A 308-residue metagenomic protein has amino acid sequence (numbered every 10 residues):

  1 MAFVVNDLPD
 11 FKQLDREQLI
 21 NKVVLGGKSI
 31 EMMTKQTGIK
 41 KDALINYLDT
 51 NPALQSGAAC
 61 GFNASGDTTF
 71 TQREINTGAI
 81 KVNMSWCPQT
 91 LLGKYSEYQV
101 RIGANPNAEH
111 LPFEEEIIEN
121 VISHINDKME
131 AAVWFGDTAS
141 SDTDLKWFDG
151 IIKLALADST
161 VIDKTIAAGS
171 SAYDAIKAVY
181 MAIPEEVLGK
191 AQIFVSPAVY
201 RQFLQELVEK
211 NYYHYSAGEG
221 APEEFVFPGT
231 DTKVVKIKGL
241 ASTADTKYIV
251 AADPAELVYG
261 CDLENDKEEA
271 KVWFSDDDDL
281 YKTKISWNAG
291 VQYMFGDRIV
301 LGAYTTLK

Functional and structural regions predicted by a protein language model:
A2-Q55, D149-A167, Q202-K308: Sequence/fold signature of self-assembling virion shell proteins
L25-S96, D127: Acidic/polar, low-complexity extended loops/arms that serve as protein-protein interfaces in large oligomeric shells
C87-K94, Y98, V195-V199, V250-P254 (+1 more regions): Helix N-cap / beta->alpha transition motif
K94-Y95, E130, Q202-L204: Short helix/loop capping segments that flank catalytic or ligand/cofactor-binding pockets
E97-M181, T306-K308: Alpha-helical scaffold segments that mediate packing/assembly in large oligomeric complexes
V133-T138, K190-S196, S216-E219: Short coil/turn segments at secondary-structure boundaries
D174-N211: Ordered core of a single globular domain
